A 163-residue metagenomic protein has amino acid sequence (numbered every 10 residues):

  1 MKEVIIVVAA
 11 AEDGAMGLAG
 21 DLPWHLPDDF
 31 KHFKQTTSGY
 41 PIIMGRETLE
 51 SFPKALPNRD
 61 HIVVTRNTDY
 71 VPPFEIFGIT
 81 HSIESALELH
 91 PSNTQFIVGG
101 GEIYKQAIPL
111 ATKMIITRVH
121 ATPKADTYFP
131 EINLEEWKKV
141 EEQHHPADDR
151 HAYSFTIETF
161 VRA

Functional and structural regions predicted by a protein language model:
M1-A163: Enzymes that bind and transform nitrogen-containing heteroaromatic metabolites
